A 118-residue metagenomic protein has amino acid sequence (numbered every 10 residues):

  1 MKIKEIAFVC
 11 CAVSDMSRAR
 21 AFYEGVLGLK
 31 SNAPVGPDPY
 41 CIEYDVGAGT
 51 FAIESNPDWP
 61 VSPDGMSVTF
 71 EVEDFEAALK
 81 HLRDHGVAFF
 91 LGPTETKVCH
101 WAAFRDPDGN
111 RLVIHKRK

Functional and structural regions predicted by a protein language model:
M1-K2, E43, L79-K80, D84-K118: Vicinal oxygen chelate
M1-R20, M66-V68, K118: N-terminal beta-strand motif that seeds the catalytic metal site of vicinal oxygen chelate
F8-C10, E43, A52, S67-T69 (+1 more regions): Short aromatic/hydrophobic contact patches that present stacked aromatics for nucleic-acid/ligand binding
S17-K30: Amphipathic alpha-helical segments
F22, E76-H81: Short amphipathic alpha-helices within nucleic acid-binding modules
G28-V35, F89-P93: Short secondary-structure junctions
K30-G65, R111-R117: Conserved short beta-strand elements that form part of the metal-binding/catalytic scaffold of enzyme active sites
